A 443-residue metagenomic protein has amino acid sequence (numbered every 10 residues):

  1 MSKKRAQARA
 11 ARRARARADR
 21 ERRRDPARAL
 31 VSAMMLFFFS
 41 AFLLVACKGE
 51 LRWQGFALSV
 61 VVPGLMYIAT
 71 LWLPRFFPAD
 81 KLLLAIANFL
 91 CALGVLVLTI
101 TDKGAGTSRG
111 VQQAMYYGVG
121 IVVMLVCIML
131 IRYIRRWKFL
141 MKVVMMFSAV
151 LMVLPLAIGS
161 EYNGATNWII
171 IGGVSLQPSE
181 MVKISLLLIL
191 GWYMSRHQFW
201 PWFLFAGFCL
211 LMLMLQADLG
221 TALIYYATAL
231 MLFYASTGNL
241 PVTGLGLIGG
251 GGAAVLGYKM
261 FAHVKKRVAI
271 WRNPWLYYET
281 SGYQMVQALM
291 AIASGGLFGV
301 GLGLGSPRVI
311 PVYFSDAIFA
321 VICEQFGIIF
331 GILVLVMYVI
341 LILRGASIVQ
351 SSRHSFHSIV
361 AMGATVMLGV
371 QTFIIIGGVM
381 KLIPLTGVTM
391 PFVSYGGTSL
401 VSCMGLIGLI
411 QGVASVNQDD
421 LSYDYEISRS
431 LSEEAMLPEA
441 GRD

Functional and structural regions predicted by a protein language model:
S2-R22, F39-V45, I375-D443: A juxtamembrane structural motif centered on a specific transmembrane helix
L36-A41, L65-S108, M152-P155: N-terminal hydrophobic segments of proteins, predominantly signal-anchor/transmembrane helices of inner/organellar
V61-L65, M115-V123, E324-L343: Hydrophobic alpha-helical transmembrane segments
A79-A87, S108-Y116, V126-L151, I169: Interfacial loop-to-transmembrane-helix boundary motif in multi-pass membrane proteins
T107-V126, M145, S175-I184, L223: Aromatic-anchored transmembrane helix interface
V153, Y162-W168, G172-S175, Y234 (+2 more regions): Hydrophobic, glycine- and aromatic-enriched re-entrant/interface helices and adjoining loop segments
H197-K259: Hydrophobic alpha-helical segments of polytopic membrane proteins
I348-G387, V393: Loop-to-helix entry and N-terminal half of a specific, functionally important transmembrane alpha helix in multi-pass
